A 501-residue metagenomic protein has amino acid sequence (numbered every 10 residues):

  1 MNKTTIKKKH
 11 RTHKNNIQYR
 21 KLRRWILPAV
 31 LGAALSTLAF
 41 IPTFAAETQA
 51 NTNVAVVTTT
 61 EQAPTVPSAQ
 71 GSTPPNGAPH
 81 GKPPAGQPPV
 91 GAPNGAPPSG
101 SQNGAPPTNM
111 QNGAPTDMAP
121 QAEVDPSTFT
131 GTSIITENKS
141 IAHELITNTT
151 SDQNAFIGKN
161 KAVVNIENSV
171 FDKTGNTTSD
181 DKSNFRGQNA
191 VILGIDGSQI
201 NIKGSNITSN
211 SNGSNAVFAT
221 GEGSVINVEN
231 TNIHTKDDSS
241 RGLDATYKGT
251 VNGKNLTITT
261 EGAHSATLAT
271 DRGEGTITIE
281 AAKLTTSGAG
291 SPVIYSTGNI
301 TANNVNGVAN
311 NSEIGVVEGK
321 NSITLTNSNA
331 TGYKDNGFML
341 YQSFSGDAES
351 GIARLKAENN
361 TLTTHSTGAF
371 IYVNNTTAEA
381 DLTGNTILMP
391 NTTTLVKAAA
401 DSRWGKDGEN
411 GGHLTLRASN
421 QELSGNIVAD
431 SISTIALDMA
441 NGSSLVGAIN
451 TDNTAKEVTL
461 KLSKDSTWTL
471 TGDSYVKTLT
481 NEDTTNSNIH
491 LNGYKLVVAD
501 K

Functional and structural regions predicted by a protein language model:
M1-G32: Bacterial Sec-dependent N-terminal signal peptides
L35-F44: C-terminal segment of classical bacterial N-terminal signal peptides
A46-D125, R403: Disordered, low-complexity segments in secreted/periplasmic proteins that are enriched in proline
V54-V57, G113-T178, L496: N-terminal segments that cap or nucleate solenoid repeat domains
Q121-T130, T150-I157, S179-L193, S211-A219 (+9 more regions): Extracellular beta-strand/beta-solenoid scaffold signature
N138-H143, V163-N168, Q199-G204, V225-T231 (+14 more regions): All-beta strand scaffolds that present successive hydrophobic residues in beta-strands
I141, G158-K236, D244-G253: Post-signal-peptide, soluble extracytosolic/periplasmic N-terminal scaffold domains of envelope/secretory systems
N450-E457, L470-N481, A499-D500: Surface-exposed loop/turn positions within long extracellular repeat scaffolds, especially the passenger domains
